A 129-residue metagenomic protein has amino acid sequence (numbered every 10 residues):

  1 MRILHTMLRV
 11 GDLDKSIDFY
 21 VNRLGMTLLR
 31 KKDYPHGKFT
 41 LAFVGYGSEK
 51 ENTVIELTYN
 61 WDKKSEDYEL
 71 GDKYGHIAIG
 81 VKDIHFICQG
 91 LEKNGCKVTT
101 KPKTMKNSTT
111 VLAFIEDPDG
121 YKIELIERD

Functional and structural regions predicted by a protein language model:
M1-I17, Y74-I77, I126-D129: N-terminal beta-strand motif that seeds the catalytic metal site of vicinal oxygen chelate
R2, L29-K32, A42-F43, I79-D129: Vicinal oxygen chelate
M7-N52: Core segments of cupin and vicinal oxygen chelate
K38-T40, K73, T109: Exposed loop/turn and edge beta-strand positions of beta-sandwich/beta-sheet ligand-binding modules
E49-T53, S65, G120-I123: Short, charged/polar, Gly/Pro-enriched secondary-structure boundary elements
W61: N-terminal glycine-rich cofactor-binding segment
Y68-G71: Short acidic, glycine/proline-rich loop/turn micro-motifs
